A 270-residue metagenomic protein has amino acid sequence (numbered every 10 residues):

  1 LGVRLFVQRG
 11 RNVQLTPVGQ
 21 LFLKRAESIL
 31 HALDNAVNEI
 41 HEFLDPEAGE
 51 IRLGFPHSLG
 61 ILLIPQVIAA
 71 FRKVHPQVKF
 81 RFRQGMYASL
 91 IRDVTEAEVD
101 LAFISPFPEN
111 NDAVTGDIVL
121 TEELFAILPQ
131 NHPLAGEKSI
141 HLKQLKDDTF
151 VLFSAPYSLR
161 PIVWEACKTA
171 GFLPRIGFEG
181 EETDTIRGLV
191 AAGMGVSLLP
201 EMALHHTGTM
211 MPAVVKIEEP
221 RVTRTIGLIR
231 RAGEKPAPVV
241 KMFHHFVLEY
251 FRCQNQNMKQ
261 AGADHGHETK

Functional and structural regions predicted by a protein language model:
L1, F22-L44: Alpha-helical linker/hinge and terminal dimerization helices associated with HTH transcriptional regulators
L1-L15: A short LG(V/I)-centered, amphipathic sequence patch enriched for acidic residue(s) preceding the LG motif
K24, F43, Q66-A70, Y87-L124 (+4 more regions): Short beta-strand-centered segments that line the small-molecule binding cleft or hinge of alpha/beta clamshell
A48-N111, L173, E179-G180: Central regulatory/effector-binding core of bacterial HTH transcription factors
L63, A213-Q256: A late-sequence structural motif
S105, A135, T149-A170, P236-H245 (+1 more regions): Secondary-structure junction motif
E109-E123, E137, D184-G233: Beta-alpha-beta core module
A113-L124, L128-F150: Flexible hinge/capping segments at coil-to-helix
